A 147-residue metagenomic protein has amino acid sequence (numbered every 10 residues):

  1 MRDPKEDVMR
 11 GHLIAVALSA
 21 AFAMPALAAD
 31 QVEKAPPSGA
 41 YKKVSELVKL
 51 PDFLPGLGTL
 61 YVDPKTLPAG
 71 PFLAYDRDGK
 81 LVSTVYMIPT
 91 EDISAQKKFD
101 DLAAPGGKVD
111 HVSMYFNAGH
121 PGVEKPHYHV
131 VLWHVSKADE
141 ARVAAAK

Functional and structural regions predicted by a protein language model:
M1-V8: Short, Lys/Arg-enriched N-terminal segments with co-localized hydrophobic residues within the first ~10-30 amino acids
E6, V16, W133-V135: Alpha-helical and His/Cys-centered functional microenvironments
V8-M9, H129: Intrinsically disordered, low-complexity segments enriched in glycine/proline and serine/threonine
A15-A23: Bacterial N-terminal signal peptides
A28-K147: Metal-centered catalytic cores of metalloenzymes
